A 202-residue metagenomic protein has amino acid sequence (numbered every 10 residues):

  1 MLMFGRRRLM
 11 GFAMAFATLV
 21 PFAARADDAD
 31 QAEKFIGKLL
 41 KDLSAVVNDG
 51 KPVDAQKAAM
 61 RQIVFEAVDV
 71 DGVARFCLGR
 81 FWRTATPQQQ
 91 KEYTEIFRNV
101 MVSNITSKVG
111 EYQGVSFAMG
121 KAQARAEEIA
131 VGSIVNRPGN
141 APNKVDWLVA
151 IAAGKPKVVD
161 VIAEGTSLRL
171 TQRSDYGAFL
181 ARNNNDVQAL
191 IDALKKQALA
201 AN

Functional and structural regions predicted by a protein language model:
M1-F4: N-terminal secretory signal peptides that target proteins for export/translocation
R6-G11: N-terminal export leaders
A13-L19: Bacterial N-terminal signal peptides
F22-A26: Sec/Tat signal peptide C-region and signal peptidase I cleavage site
D28-I105: Early exported N-terminus immediately downstream of N-terminal targeting peptides
S103-N143, Q197-N202: Surface-exposed, charged secondary-structure patches
P142-T171: Short beta-strand edge/turn micro-motifs at domain boundaries
A163-N202: Low-complexity, intrinsically disordered terminal/linker segments enriched in charged and Gly/Pro repeats
